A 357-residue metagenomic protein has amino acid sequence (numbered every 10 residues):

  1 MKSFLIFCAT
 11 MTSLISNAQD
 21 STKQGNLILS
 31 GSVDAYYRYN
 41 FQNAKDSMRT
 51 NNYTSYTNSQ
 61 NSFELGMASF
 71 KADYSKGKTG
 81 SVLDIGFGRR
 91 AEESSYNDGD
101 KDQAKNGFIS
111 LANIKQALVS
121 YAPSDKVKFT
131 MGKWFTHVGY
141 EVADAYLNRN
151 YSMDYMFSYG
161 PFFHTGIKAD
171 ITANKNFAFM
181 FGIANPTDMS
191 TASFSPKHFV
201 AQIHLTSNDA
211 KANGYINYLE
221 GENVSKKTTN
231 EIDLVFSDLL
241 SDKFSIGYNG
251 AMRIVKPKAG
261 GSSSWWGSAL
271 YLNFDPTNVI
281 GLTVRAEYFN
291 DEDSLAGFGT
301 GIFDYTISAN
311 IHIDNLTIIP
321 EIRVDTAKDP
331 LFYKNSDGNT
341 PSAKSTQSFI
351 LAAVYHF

Functional and structural regions predicted by a protein language model:
M1-T22: Bacterial Sec-dependent N-terminal signal peptides
A18, F41-Q60, E92-Q116, Y121-L205 (+1 more regions): Surface-exposed coil loops of outer-membrane beta-barrel proteins
Q24, S75-G77, S124-K126, T136 (+5 more regions): Outer-membrane beta-barrel channels and translocator barrels
G31, A35, L65-Y74, Q116-Y121 (+9 more regions): Residues on the lipid-exposed face of transmembrane beta-strands in outer-membrane beta-barrel proteins
G31-Y39, L83-F87, M131-K133, F181-N185 (+4 more regions): Transmembrane beta-barrel strands of outer-membrane/channel proteins
T54-T57, S94, D102-S110, V142 (+2 more regions): Outer-membrane beta-barrel pore domains
T57-R90: Glycine- and aromatic-enriched membrane insertion/assembly motifs of diderm outer-membrane and organelle channel
